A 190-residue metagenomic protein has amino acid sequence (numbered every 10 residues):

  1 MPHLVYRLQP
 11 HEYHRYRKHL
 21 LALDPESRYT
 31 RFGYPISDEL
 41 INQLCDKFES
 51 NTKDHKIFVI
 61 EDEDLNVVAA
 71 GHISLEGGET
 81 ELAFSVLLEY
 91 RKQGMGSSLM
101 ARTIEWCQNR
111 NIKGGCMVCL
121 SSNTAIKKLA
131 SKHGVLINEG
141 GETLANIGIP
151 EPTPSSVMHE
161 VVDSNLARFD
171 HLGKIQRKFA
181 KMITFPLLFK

Functional and structural regions predicted by a protein language model:
M1, V118-C119, T124-K190: Terminal substrate-recognition subdomain of acyl/acetyltransferases
H3-K18: A short beta-loop-alpha structural element at the N-terminal edge of CoA-dependent acyl/N-acetyltransferase catalytic
K18-P35, F48: Helix-loop element at the rim of GNAT/NAT acetyltransferase active sites that forms part of the acceptor-substrate
G33-E81, L88: Acetyl-CoA-dependent GNAT
N66, W106, R110, G134: Structured alpha-helical
A83-K92, L120: A short, internal acetyl-CoA/4′-phosphopantetheine-binding micro-motif in the GNAT/acyltransferase core
K92-C107, K128-K132: Conserved acetyl-CoA-binding loop-helix of GNAT-fold acetyltransferases
C107-L120: Conserved GNAT acetyl-CoA-binding A-motif
